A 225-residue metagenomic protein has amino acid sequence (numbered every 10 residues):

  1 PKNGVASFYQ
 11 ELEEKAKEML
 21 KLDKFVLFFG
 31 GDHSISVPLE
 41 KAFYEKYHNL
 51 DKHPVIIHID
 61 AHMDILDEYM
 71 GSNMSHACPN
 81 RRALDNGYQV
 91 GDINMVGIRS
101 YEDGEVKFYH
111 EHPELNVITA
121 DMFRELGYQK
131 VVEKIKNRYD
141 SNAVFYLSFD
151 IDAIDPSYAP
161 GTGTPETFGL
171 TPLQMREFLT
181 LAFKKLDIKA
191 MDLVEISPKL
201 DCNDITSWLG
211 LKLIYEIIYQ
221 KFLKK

Functional and structural regions predicted by a protein language model:
P1-K225: Conserved alpha-helical scaffold segments that buttress catalytic/binding sites
